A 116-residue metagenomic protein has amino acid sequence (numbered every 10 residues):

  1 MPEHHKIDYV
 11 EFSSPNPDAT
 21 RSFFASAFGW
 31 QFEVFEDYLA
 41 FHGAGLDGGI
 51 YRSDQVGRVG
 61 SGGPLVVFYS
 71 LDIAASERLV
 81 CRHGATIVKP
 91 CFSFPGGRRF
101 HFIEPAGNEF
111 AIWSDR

Functional and structural regions predicted by a protein language model:
M1-A19, D47, P64-V66, R116: N-terminal beta-strand motif that seeds the catalytic metal site of vicinal oxygen chelate
M1-E3, F12, S26, E33 (+1 more regions): Vicinal oxygen chelate
Y9, T20, Y38-F41, L65 (+2 more regions): Residue-level detection of beta-strand scaffold positions
V10, T20, F24, S76 (+1 more regions): Hydrophobic pocket/interface hotspot
N16-Q31: Amphipathic alpha-helical segments
G29-G63, E109-D115: Conserved short beta-strand elements that form part of the metal-binding/catalytic scaffold of enzyme active sites
S61-V88: Mid-chain, well-packed structural core segment of small domains
